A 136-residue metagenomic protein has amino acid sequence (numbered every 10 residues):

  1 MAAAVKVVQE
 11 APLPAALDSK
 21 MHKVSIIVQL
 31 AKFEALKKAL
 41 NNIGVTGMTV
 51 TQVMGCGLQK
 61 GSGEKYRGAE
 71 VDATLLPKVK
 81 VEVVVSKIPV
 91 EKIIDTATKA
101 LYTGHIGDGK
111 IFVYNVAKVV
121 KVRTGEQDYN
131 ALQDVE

Functional and structural regions predicted by a protein language model:
M1-E136: Positively charged, small/polar-rich N-terminal and surface patches that mediate targeting and assembly and bind
